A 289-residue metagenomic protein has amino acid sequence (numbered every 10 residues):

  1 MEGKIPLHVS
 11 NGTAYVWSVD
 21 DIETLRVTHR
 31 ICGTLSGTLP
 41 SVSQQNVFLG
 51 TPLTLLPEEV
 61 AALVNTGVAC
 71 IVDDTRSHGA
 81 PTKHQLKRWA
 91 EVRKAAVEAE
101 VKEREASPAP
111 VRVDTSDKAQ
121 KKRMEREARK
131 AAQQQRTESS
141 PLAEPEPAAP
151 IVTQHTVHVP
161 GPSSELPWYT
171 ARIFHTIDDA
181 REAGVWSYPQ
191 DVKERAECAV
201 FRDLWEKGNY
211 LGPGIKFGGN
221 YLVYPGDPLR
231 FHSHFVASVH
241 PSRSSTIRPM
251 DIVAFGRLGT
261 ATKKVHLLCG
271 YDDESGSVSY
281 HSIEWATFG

Functional and structural regions predicted by a protein language model:
M1-L211, F217-G219, V223-G289: Long Lys/Arg-rich low-complexity intrinsically disordered regions in nucleic-acid-associated proteins
